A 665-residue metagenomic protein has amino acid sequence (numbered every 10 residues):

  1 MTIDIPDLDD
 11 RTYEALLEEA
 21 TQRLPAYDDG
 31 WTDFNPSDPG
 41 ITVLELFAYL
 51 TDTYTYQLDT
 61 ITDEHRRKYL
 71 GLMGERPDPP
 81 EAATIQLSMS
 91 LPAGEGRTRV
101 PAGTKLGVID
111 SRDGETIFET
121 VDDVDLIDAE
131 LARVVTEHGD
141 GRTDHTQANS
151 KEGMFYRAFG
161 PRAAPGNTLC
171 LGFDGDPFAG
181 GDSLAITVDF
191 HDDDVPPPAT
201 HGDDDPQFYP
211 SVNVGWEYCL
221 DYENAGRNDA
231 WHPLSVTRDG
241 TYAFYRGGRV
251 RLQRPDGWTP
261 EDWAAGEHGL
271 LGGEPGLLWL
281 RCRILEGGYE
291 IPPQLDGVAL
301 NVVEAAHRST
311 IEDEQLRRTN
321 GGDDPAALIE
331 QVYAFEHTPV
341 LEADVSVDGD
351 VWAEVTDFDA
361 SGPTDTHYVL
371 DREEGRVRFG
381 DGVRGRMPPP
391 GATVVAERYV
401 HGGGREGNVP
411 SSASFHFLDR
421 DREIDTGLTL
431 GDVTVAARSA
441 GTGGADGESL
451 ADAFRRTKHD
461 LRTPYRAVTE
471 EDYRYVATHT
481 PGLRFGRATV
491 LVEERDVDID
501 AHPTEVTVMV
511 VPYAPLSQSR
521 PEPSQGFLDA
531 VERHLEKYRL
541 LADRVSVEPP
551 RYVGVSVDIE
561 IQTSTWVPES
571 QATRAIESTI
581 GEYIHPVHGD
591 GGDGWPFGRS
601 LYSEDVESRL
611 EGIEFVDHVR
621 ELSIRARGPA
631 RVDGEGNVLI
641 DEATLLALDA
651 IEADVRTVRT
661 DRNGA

Functional and structural regions predicted by a protein language model:
M1-A665: Signature of Asx- and small-polar-rich beta-strand/turn repeats characteristic of beta-solenoid architectures
